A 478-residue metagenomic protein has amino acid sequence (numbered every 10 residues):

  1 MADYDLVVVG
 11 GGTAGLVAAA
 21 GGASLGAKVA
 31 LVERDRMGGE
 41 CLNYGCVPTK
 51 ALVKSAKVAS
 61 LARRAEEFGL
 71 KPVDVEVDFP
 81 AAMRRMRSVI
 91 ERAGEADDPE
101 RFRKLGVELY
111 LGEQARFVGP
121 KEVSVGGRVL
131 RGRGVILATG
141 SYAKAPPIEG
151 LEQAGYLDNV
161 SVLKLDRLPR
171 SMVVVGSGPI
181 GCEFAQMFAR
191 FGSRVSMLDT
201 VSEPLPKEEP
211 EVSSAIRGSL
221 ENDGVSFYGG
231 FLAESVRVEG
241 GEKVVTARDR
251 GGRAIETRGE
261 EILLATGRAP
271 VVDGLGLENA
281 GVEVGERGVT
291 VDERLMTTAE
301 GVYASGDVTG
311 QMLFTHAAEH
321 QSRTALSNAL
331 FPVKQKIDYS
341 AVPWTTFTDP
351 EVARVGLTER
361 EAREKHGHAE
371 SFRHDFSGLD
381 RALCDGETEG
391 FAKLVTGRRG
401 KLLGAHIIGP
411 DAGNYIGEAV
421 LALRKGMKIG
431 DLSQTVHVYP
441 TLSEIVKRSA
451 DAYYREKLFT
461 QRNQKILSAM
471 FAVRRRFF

Functional and structural regions predicted by a protein language model:
M1-A14, L168-G178: Beta1/beta-strand and adjacent pyrophosphate-binding region of the FAD-binding site in flavoprotein oxidoreductases
A2-Y4, A20-A27, V32-L168, V201-L205 (+7 more regions): Glycine-rich flavin
V7-V9, A115, L130-G140, V174-V175 (+3 more regions): Short hydrophobic core segments
V9-G11, V17-D35, V47, A51-V58 (+2 more regions): Flexible, glycine-rich terminal cap/loop adjacent to redox cofactors in electron-transfer oxidoreductases
G26, G192-R194, G224, G426: Glycine-centered short loops/turns at secondary-structure junctions
C46, T139-R194, L198, S226-F227 (+1 more regions): Glycine-rich dinucleotide-binding loop and its adjacent helix/turn
A143, G281, R287-G301, E359 (+2 more regions): FAD-binding beta-loop-beta segment adjacent to the flavin cofactor pocket
E152-P169, E256-F331, N414, E418 (+2 more regions): FAD-site-proximal beta/loop scaffold in flavoenzymes
